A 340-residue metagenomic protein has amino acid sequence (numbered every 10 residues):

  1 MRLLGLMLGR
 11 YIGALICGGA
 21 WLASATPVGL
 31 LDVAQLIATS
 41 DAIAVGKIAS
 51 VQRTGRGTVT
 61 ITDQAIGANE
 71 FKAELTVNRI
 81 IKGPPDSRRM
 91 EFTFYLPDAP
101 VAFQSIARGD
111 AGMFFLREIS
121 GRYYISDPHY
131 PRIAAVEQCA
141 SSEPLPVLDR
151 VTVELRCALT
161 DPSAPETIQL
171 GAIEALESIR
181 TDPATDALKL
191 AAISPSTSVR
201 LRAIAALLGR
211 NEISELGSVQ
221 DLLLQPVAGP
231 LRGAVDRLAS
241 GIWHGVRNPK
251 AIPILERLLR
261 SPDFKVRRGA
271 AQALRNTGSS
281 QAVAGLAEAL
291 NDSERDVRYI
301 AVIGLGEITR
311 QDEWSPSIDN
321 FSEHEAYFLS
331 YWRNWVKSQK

Functional and structural regions predicted by a protein language model:
V51-T58, I81-G83: Short, conserved beta-turn/loop elements at beta-strand boundaries and strand-helix junctions
T62-F92: OB-fold (S1/OB) nucleic-acid-binding surfaces
Y95-A175, D182, I193: Extracellular C-terminal loop/segment signatures of secreted glycoproteins
L148-T160, T181-I193, E212-P226, V246-R260 (+2 more regions): Amphipathic alpha-helical scaffolding segments comprising HEAT/armadillo-like alpha-solenoid repeats
A164-T167, D182, T197-S198, A228-G233 (+5 more regions): Alpha-helix N-cap/helix-start positions at coil->helix boundaries
A172, A203, A234-A239, A270 (+2 more regions): Conserved hydrophobic register position within alpha-solenoid helical repeats
L176, R180, L207, N211 (+5 more regions): Alpha-solenoid repeat junctions
E313-K340: Terminal, low-structured helical/coil segments at or just beyond the last alpha-helical repeat
